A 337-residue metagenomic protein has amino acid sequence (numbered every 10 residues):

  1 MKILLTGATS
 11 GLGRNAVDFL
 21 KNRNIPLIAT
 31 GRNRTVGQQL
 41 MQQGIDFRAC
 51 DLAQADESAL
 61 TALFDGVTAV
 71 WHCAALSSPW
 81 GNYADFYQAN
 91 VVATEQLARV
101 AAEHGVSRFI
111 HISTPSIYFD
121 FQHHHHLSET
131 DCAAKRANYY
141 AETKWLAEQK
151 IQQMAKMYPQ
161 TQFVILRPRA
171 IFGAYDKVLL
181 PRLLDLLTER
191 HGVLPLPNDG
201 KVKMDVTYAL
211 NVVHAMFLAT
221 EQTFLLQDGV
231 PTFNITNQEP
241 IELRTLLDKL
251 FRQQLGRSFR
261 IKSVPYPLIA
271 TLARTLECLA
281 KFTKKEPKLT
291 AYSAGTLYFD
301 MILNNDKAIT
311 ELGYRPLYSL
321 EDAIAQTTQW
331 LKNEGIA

Functional and structural regions predicted by a protein language model:
I3-R23: N-terminal Rossmann NAD(P)H-binding glycine-rich loop of SDR-like oxidoreductase domains
I45, L52-A89, V100, D120: NAD(P)H-binding glycine-rich loop region in Rossmannoid oxidoreductase-like domains and their noncatalytic homologs
Q96-E142: Conserved Rossmann-fold NAD(P)-dependent oxidoreductase catalytic core, especially the SDR/UDP-sugar
H123-I171, G192-P195: Catalytic helix-loop patch of NAD(P)-dependent Rossmann-fold dehydrogenases
C132-A133, D185-T207, N211, L218-A219 (+1 more regions): A conserved pocket-lining segment of Rossmann-fold NAD(P)-dependent short-chain dehydrogenase/reductase
W145, P159-T161, F172-R182, L218-F233 (+2 more regions): Glycine/proline-rich active-site loop of Rossmann-fold NAD(P)-dependent oxidoreductases
Q222-K288, A325-T328, I336: Mid/C-terminal beta-alpha module of Rossmann-like enzyme folds, strongest in SDR-family dehydrogenases/epimerases
L303-E311, R315-A337: Amphipathic terminal alpha-helices
